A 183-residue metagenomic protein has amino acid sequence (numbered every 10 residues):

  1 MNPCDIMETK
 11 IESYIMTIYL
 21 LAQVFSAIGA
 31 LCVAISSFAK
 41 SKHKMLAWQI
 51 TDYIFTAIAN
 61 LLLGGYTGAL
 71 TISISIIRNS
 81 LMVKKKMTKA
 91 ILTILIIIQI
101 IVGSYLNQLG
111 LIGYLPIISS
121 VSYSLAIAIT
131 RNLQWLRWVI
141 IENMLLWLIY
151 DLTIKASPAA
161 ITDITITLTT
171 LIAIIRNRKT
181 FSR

Functional and structural regions predicted by a protein language model:
M1: Catalytic toxin/effector domains delivered as secreted proteins or via bacterial secretion systems
C4, E8-R183: Alpha-helical membrane-protein topology signature
